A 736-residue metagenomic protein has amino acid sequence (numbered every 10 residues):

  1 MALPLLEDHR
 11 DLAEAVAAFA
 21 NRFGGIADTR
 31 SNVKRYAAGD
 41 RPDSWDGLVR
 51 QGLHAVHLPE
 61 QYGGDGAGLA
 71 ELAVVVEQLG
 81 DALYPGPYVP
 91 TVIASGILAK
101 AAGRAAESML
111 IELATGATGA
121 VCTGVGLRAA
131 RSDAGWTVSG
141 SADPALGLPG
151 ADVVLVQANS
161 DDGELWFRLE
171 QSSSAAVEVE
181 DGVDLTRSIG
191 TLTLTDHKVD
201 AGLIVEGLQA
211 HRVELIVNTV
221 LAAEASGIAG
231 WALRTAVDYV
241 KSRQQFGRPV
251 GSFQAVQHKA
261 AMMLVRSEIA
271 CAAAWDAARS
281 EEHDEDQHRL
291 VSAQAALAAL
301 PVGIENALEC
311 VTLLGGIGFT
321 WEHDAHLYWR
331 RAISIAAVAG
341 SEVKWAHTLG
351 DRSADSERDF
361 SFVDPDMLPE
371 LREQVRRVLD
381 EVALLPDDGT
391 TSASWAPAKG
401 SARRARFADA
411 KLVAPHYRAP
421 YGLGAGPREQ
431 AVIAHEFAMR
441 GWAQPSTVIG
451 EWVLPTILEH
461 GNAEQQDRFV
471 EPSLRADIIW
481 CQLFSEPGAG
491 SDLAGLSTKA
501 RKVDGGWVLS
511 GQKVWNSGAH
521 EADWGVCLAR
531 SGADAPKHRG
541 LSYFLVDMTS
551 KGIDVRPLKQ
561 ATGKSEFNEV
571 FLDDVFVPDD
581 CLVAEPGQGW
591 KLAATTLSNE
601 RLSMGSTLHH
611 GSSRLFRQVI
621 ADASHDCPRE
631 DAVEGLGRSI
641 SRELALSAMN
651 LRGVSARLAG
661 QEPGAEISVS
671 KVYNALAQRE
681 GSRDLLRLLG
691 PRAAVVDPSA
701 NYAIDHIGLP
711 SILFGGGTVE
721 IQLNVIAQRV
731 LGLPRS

Functional and structural regions predicted by a protein language model:
M1-Y88, W345-T447, R468, M604-G605 (+2 more regions): Amphipathic, small/basic residue-rich leader segments at the start of a protein or domain
A2, A13, V74, I93 (+5 more regions): Glycine-rich phosphate/cofactor-binding loops in nucleotide/flavin-utilizing enzymes
A2-E14, G80-D81, A176-E268, D359-D366 (+4 more regions): Glycine-rich beta->alpha junctions and the first turn(s) of the following alpha-helix
A27-Y36, V237, K241, Q245-R248 (+5 more regions): C-terminal helix-coil-helix/basic helical segment that borders enzyme active sites and/or dimer interfaces and provides
G86-R104, P445-E464: N-terminal glycine-rich flavin-associated loop
I111-V125, V156, A476-F484: A short, Trp-centered hydrophobic/proline-enriched beta-strand micro-motif
S139-A176, T447, S510-R556: A short core secondary-structure module
L233, F246-E357: Extended, hydrophobic interaction surfaces within ordered domains
